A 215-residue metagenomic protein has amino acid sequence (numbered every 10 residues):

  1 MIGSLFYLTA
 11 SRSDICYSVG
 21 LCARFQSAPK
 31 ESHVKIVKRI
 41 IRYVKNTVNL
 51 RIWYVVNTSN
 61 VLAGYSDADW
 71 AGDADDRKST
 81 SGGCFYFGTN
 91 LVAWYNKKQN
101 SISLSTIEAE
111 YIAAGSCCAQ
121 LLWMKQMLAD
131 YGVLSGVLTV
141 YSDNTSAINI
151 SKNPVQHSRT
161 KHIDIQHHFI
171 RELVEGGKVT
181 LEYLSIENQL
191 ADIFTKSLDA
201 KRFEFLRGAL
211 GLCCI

Functional and structural regions predicted by a protein language model:
M1-D14, D69, I107-W123: Conserved pre-motif C helix in the palm subdomain of viral-like polymerases
M1-I52, S185, I193-T195: C-terminal reverse transcriptase regions that engage the nucleic-acid substrate
S4, V48-L50, W70-G72, Q99-N100 (+2 more regions): Eukaryotic intrinsically disordered and solvent-exposed regulatory patches
L5, Y65-I107: RNase H-like nuclease fold core
R12, D67, V140-D143: Retroviral integrase
H33, Y43-K45, V55, K78 (+2 more regions): Active-site-proximal structural scaffolding
R42-A68, V133: Structured nucleic-acid-interacting core domains from mobile-element enzymes and related host factors, especially RNase
N60-V61, S79, K97-I215: RNase H-like nuclease module associated with reverse transcription
